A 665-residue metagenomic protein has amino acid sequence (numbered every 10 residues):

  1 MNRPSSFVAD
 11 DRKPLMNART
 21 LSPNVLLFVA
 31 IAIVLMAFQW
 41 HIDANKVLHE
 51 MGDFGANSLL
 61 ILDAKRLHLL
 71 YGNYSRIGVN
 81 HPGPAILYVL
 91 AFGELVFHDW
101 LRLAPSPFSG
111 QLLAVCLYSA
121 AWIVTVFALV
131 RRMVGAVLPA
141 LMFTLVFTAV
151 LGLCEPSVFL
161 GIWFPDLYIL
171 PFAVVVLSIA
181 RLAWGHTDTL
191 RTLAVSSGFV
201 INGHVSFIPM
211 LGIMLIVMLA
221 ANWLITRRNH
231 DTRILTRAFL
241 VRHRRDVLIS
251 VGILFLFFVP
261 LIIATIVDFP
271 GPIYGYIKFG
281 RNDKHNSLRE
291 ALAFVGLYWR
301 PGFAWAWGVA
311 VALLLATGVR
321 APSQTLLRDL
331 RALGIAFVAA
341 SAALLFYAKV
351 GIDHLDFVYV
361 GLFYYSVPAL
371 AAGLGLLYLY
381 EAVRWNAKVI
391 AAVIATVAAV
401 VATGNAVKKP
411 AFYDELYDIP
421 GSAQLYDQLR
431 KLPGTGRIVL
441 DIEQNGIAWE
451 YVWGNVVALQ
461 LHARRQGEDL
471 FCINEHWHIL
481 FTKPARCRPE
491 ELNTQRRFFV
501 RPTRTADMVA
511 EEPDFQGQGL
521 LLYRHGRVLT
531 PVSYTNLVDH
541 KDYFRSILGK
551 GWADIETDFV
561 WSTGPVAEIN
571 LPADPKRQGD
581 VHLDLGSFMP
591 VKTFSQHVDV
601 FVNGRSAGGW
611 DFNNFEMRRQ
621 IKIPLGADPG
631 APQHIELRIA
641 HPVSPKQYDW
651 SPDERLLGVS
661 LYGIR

Functional and structural regions predicted by a protein language model:
N17-T20, R131-A140, H186, T226-L248 (+1 more regions): Membrane-interface helix-loop-helix junctions at transmembrane boundaries of multi-pass membrane enzymes, predominantly
G55-N80, P84-Y88, F92-L101: Extracytosolic helix-loop segments that constitute the early lumenal/periplasmic catalytic or substrate-binding loops
L60-D63, A221, I225-R227, H243-L313: Transmembrane-lumen/periplasm boundary regions of multi-pass, lipid-linked membrane glycan transferases
P84, Y88, D99-V124, V158-P165: Loop-to-helix entry region of an early transmembrane alpha helix in multi-pass inner-membrane enzymes
S109-G135, V174, A316-A321: Transmembrane-helix motifs of polytopic, lipid-linked glycan transferases
V175-T192, V200, T226-R233: Membrane-interface transmembrane helices that cradle and orient dolichyl/undecaprenyl
S178, L190-V205, P209-M218, I253-L256: Membrane-interface alpha helices of multi-pass inner-membrane proteins
I216, L376-A406: Signature aromatic-anchored transmembrane alpha helix within multi-pass, membrane-resident enzymes that catalyze glycan
